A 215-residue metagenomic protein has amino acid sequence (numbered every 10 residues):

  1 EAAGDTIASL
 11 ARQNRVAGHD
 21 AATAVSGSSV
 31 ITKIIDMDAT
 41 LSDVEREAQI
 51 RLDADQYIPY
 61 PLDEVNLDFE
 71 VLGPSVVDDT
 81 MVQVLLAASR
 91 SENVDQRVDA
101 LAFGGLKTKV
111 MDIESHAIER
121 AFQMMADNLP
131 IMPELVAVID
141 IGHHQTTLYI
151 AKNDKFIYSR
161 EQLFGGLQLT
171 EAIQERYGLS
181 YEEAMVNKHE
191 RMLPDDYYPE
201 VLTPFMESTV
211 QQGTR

Functional and structural regions predicted by a protein language model:
E1, A17-G27, D127-Y158, Q162-Q168 (+1 more regions): Gly/Thr-rich phosphate-binding beta-strand-loop-beta motif of the actin/hexokinase/Hsp70
E1-R12, D196-V201: N-terminal phosphate-binding loop and adjacent alpha-helix
G4-I7, E47, V94, T170 (+2 more regions): Amphipathic alpha-helical transducer elements in NTP-driven molecular machines
I7-D20, L179, T214-R215: Phosphate/pyrophosphate-binding loops at sites that engage ATP/ADP/AMP, CoA/4′-phosphopantetheine, polyphosphate
D20, V25-A126: Active-site neighborhood for divalent-cation/phosphate handling
R46, L179-N187: Small-residue helix-packing motif on alpha-helices
S115, L163, A184-R215: Adenine-nucleotide phosphate-binding core of ATP-dependent small-molecule kinases
